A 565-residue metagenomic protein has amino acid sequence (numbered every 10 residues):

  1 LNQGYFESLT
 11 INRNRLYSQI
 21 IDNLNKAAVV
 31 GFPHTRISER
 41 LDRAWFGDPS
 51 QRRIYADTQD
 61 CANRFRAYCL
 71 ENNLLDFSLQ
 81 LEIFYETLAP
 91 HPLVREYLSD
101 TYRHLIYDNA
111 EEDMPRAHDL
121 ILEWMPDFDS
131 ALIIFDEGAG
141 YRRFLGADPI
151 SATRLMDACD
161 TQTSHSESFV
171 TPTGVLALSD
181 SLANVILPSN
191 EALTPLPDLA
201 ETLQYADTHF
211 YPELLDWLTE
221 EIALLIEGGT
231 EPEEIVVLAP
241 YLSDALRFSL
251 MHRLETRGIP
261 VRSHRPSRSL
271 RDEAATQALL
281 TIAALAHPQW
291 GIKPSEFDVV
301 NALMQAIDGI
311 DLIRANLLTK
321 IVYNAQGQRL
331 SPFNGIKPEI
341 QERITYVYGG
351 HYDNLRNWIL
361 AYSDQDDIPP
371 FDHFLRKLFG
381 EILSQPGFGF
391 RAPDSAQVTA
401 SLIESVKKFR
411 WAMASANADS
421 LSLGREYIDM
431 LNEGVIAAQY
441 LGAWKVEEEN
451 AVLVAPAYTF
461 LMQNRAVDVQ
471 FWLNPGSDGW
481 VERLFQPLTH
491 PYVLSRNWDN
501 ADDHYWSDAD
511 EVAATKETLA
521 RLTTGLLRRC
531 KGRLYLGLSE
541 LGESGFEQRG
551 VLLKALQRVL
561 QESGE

Functional and structural regions predicted by a protein language model:
N2-I106, H209: Accessory N-terminal region flanking or inserted into the helicase ATPase core in nucleic-acid motor proteins
L105-D113, G138, P475: Conserved Walker B
M114-L122, R142-A147, G174-L178, S243-H252 (+4 more regions): A short acidic (Asp/Glu
D119-T202: Conserved RecA-like helicase ATPase core segment that couples NTP binding/hydrolysis to strand translocation
S168-R257: Helicase P-loop NTPase motor core
G228-D364: ATPase/helicase motor core of nucleic-acid motors
F333-A457, N464-A466: Accessory C-terminal helicase-associated subdomains
L473-L560: C-terminal accessory regions
